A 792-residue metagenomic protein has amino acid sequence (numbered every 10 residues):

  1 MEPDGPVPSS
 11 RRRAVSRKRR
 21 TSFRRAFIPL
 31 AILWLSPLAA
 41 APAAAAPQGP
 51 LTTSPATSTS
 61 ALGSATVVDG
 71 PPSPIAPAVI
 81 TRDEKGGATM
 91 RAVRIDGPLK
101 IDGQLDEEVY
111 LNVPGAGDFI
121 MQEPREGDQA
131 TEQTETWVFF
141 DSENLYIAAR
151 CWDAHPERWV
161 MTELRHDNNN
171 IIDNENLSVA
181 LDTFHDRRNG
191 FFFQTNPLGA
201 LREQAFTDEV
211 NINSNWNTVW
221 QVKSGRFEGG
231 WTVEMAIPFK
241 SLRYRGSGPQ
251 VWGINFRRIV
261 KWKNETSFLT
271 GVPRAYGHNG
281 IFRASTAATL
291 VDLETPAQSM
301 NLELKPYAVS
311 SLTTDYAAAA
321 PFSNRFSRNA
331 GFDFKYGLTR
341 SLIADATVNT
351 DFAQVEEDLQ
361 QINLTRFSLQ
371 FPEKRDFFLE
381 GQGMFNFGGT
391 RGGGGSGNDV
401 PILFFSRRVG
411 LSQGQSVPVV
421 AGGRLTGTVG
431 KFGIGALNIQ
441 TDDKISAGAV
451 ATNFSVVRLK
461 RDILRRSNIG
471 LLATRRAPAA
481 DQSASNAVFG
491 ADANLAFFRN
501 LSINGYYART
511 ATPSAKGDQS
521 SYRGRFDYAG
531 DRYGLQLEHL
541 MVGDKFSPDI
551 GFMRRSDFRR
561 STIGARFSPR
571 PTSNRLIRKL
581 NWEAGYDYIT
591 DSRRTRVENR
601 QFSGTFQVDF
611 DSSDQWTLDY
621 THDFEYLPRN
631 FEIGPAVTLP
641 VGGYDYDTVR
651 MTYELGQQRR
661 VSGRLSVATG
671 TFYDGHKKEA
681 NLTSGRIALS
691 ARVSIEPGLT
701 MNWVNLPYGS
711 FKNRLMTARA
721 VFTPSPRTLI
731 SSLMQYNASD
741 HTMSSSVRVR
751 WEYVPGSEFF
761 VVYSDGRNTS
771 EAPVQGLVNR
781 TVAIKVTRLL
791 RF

Functional and structural regions predicted by a protein language model:
M1-R25: N-terminal secretory signal peptides that target proteins for export/translocation
A26-A39: Bacterial N-terminal signal peptides
A43-D462, N468-L471: Structural preference for beta-rich elements and adjacent junctions enriched in aromatics
R243-Q250, L293-L302, Y336, S341 (+8 more regions): Short loop/turn motifs that connect adjacent beta-strands in outer-membrane beta-barrel proteins
P306, R328-F334, L342, V348 (+8 more regions): Extended, hydrophobic alpha-helical segments in both membrane/secreted and soluble proteins
A319-N329, D333-T339, A344, L403 (+13 more regions): Beta-stranded membrane pore/translocator domains
P418, Y506-F792: Exposed, low-structure sequence patches enriched in small/polar residues
D443-G524: Beta-propeller domains
